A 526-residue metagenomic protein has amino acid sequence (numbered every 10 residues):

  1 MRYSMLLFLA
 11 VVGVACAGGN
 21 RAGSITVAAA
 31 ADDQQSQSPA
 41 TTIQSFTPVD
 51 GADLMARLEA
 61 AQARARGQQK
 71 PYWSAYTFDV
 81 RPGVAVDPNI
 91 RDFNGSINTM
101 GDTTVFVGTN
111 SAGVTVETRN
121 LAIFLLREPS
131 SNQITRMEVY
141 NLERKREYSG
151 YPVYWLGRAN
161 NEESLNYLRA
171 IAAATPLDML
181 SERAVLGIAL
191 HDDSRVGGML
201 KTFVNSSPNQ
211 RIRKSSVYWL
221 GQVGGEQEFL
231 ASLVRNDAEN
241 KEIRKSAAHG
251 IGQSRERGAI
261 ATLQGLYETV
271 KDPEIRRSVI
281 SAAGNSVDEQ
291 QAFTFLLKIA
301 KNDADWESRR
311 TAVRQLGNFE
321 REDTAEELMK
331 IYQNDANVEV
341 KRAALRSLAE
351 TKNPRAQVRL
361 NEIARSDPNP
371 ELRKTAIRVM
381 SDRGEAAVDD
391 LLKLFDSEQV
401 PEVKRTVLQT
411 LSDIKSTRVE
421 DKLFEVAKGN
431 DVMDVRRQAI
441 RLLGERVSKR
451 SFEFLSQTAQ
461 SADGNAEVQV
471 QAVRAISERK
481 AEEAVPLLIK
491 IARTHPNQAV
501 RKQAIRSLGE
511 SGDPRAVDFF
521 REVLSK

Functional and structural regions predicted by a protein language model:
R2-D178, L190: Extended amphipathic alpha-helical repeat scaffolds
R127-E274, S281-G284: Alpha-solenoid helical-repeat scaffolds
N160, I188-D192, L220-G224, I251 (+15 more regions): Alpha-solenoid repeat junctions
N161-A173, D193-S206, G224-N236, E256-T269 (+8 more regions): Amphipathic alpha-helical scaffolding segments comprising HEAT/armadillo-like alpha-solenoid repeats
P176-L177, P208-N209, D237-N240, K271-D272 (+7 more regions): Short inter-helical turns and helix N-cap capping residues of alpha-solenoid HEAT/ARM repeat scaffolds
D178-S181, R213, R244, R276 (+8 more regions): Residue-level detector of extended alpha-helical repeat arrays and alpha-solenoid scaffolds
S347, N369-E371, T375-S381, K393 (+1 more regions): Eukaryotic tandem repeat interaction scaffolds
